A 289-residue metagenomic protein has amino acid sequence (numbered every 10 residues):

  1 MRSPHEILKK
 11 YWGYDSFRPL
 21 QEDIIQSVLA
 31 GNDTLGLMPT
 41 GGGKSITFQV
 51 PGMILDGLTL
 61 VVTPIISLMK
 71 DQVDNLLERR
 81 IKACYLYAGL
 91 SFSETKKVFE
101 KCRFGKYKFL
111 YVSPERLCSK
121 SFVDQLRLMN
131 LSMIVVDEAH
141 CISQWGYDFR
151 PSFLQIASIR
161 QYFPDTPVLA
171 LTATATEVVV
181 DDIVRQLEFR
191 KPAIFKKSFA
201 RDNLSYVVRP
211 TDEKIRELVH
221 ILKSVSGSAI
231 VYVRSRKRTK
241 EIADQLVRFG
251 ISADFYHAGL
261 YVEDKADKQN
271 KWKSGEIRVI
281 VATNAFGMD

Functional and structural regions predicted by a protein language model:
R2-Y11, D15, P19, D23-G42 (+2 more regions): Helicase motor core with emphasis on the C-terminal RecA-like subdomain
S45: Walker A/P-loop
S67: Conserved catalytic helix of short-chain dehydrogenase/reductases
